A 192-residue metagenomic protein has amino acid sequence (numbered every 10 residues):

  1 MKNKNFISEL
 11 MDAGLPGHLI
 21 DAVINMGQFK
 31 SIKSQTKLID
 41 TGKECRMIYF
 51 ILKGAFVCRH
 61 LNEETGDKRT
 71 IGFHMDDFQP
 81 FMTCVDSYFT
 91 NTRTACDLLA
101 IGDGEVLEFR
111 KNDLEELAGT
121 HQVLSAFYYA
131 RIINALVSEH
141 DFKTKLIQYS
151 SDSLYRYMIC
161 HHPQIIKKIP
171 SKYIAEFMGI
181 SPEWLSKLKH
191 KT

Functional and structural regions predicted by a protein language model:
M1-F29, D86: Cyclic nucleotide-binding regulatory module and flanking cytosolic helices
V23-I24, D113-L114, T120-K143, I147-Q148 (+2 more regions): Alpha-helical bundle regulatory/interaction domains
Q28, A55-H60, E105-V106: Short beta-strand segments in beta-sandwich/barrel cores
Q35, R46, F50-R59, M75-F78: Glycine- and acidic-residue-biased ligand/ion/polar-headgroup-sensing regions
L38-K43: Short phosphate-coordinating micro-motif centered on Lys-Gly-acidic
V57-R69: A short beta-strand-loop-beta hairpin characteristic of the jelly-roll/cupin
T70-Y129: Cyclic-nucleotide recognition modules
Y149-T192: Phosphate-/nucleic-acid-contacting segments
